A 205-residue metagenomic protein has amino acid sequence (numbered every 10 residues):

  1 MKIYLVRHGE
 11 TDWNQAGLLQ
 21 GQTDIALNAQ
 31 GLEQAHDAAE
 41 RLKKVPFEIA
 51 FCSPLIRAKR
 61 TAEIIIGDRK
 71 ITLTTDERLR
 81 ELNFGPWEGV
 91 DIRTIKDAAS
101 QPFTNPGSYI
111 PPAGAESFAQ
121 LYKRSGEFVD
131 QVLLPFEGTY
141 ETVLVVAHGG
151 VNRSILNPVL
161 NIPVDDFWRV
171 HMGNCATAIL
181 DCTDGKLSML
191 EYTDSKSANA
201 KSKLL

Functional and structural regions predicted by a protein language model:
M1-Y4: Extreme N-terminal starter segment of soluble prokaryotic enzymes
H8, H148: Short, conserved phosphate/pyrophosphate- and ester-handling motifs at nucleotide-, phospho-/glycolipid
E10-T61, P111-G126: Loop-to-helix element that buttresses phosphate recognition and phosphoryl-transfer chemistry
T11, V151-N152: Short active-site segment of divalent metal-dependent hydrolases/proteases that encodes the spacing between
A38-S100: Phosphate-coordination/substrate-recognition cap region in phosphate-metabolizing enzymes
I64, S154, P158: Active-site signature of alpha/beta-hydrolase-fold catalytic machinery across serine- and Asp/Cys-nucleophile hydrolases
T74, L82-R93, L134, G138-E141 (+1 more regions): Acidic, low-complexity terminal tails and accessory targeting/binding regions of phosphate-metabolizing enzymes
F103-S117, N199-L205: Extended, charge-rich low-complexity interaction segments
